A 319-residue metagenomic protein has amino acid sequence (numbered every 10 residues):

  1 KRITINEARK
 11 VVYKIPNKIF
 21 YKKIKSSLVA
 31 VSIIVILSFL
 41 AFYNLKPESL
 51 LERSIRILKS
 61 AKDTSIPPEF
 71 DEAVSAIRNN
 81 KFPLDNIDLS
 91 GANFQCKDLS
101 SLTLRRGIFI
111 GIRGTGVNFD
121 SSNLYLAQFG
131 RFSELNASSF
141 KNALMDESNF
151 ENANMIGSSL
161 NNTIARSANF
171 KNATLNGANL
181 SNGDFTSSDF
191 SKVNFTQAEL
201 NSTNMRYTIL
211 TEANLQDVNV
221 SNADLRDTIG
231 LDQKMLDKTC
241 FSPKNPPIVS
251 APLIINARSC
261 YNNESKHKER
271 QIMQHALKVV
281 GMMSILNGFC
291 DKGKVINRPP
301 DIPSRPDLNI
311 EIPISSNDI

Functional and structural regions predicted by a protein language model:
I3-A8, Y13-K22, F42-S49, S65 (+3 more regions): Tandem repeat scaffolds
S26-F42: Hydrophobic membrane-insertion alpha-helices, especially the h-region of bacterial N-terminal signal peptides
L37, S60-D63: General structural signal for alpha-helix termini and helix-helix connectors
P47-L58: Alpha-helical transmembrane signal-anchor/signal-peptide segments
I57-A61, A92: Alpha-solenoid HEAT/Armadillo-like helical repeat scaffolds in large eukaryotic proteins
